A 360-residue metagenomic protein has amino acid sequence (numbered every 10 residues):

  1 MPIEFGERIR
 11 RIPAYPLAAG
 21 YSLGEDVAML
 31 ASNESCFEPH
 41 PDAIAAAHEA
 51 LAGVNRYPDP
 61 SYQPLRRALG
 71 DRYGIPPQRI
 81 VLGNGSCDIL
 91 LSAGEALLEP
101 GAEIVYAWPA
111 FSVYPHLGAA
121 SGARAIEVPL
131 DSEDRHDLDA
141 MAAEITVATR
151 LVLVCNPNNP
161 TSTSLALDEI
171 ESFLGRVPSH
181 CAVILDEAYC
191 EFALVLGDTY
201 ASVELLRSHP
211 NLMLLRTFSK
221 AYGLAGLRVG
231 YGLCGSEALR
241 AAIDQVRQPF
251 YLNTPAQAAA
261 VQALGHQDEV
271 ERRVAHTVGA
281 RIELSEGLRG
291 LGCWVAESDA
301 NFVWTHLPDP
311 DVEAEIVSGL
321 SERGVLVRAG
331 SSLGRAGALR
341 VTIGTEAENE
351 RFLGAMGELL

Functional and structural regions predicted by a protein language model:
M1-R56: N-terminal "arm"/small-domain region of PLP-dependent enzymes with the aminotransferase-like
A45, E49-N84, R281: Conserved N-terminal alpha-helix of the aminotransferase class I/II PLP-enzyme fold
Q63, P77-G101, R228-G230: Conserved beta-loop-alpha segment that forms the PLP phosphate-binding cup at the N-terminus of a helix
A96-V154: PLP-dependent aminotransferase-like
A119, H136-V147, P160-V183, E187-A221: Active-site pre-lysine segment of PLP-dependent enzymes
D168, D311, S318-R328, S332-L360: PLP-dependent enzyme catalytic core of the Aspartate aminotransferase-like
N211-A296: PLP-dependent aminotransferase class I/II
V278, G290-R323, L339, I343: Conserved PLP-binding catalytic core of the aspartate aminotransferase-like
